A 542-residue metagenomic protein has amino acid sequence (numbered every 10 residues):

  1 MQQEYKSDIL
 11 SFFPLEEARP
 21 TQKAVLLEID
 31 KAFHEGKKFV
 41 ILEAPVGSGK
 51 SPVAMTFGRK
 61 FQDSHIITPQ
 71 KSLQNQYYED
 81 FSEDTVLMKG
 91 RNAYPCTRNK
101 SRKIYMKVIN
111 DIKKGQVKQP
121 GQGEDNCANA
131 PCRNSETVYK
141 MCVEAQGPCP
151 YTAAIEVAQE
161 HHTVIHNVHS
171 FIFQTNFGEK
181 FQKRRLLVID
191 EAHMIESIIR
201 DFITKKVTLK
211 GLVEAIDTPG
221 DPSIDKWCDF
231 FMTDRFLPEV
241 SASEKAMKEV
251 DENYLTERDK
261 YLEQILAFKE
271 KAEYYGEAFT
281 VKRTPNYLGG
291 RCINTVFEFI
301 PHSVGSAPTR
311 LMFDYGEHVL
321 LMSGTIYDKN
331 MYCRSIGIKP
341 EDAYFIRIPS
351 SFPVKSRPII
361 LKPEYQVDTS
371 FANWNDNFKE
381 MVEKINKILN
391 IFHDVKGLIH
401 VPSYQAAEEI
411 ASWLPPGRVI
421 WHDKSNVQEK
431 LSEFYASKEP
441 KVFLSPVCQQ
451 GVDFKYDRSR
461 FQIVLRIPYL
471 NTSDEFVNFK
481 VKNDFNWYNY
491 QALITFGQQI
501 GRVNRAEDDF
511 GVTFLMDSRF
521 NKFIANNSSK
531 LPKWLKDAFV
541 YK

Functional and structural regions predicted by a protein language model:
M1-I41: Conserved pre-motif I regulatory segment
Q2-L10, Q62-T163, I172, S223-M232 (+2 more regions): A substrate-engagement module of RecA-like helicase motors
E35-T56: Walker A/P-loop
R59-F61, S72-E79, E83-D84, E144-E252 (+3 more regions): Signature of the SF2 helicase/ATPase Hel1-core->accessory helical subdomain module
C142-Q159, T175-G178, E252-Q366, A372 (+2 more regions): A contiguous, basic/glycine-rich beta-loop/short-helix subdomain that forms a polymer-engagement track
R310, E364-P402: Conserved interdomain hinge at the start of the Helicase C-terminal
E364-D376, N426-F523: Conserved RecA-like P-loop NTPase helicase motor core
H400-S425: Conserved helicase motor "Helicase C" RecA-like lobe of SF1/SF2 P-loop NTPases
